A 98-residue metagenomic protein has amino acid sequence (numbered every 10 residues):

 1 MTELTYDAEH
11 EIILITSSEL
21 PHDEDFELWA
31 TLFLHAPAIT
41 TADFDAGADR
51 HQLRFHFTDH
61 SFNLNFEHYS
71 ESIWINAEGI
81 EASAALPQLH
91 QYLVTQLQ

Functional and structural regions predicted by a protein language model:
M1-A48: Negatively charged, low-complexity tracts enriched in Asp/Glu with abundant Ser/Thr
D7, H56, N65-E67: Well-ordered beta-strand positions
I12-E19, L53-F55, I75-A77: Generic recognition of long tandem-repeat/solenoid scaffolds
T16-E24, D49-R50, I80-P87, T95: Acidic (Asp/Glu-rich) sequence patches and key acidic residues that form negatively charged surfaces used
L28-H35, P87-Q91, T95: Charged/polar, solvent-exposed surface patches and flexible loops
I39-N63: Amphipathic, interaction-prone secondary-structure segments
H60-L93: Short, compact, well-ordered microdomains
